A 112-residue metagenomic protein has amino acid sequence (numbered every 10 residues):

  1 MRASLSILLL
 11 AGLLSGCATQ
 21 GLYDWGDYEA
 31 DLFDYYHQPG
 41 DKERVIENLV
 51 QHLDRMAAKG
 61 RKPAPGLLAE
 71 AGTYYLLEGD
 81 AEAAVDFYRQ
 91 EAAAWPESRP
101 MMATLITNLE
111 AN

Functional and structural regions predicted by a protein language model:
A11-D34: Bacterial Sec signal peptide processing site at the extreme N-terminus
Y23, K62-P63: Residue signature of alpha-solenoid helical repeat architecture, marking inter-repeat boundaries and helix-start
G66-L67, M102: The tetratricopeptide repeat
E70-A71: Structural register within alpha-helical repeat arrays
